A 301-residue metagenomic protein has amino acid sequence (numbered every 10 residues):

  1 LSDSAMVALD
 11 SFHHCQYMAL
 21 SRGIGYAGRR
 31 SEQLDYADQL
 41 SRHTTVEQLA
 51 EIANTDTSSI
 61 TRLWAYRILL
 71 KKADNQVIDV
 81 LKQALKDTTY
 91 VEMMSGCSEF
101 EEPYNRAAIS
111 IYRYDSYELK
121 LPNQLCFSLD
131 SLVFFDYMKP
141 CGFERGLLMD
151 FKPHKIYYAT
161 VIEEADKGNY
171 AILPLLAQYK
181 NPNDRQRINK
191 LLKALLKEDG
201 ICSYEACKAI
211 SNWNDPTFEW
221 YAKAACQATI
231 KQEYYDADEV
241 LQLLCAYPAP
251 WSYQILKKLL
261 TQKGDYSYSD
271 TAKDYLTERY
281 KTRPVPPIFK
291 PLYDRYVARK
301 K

Functional and structural regions predicted by a protein language model:
L1-E205, W213-Q227, Y234, D238 (+2 more regions): Extended repeat-based scaffolds of very large eukaryotic assembly and lipid-transport proteins
L241-S252, L256, L260-K301: Long, low-complexity regulatory tails in eukaryotic proteins
